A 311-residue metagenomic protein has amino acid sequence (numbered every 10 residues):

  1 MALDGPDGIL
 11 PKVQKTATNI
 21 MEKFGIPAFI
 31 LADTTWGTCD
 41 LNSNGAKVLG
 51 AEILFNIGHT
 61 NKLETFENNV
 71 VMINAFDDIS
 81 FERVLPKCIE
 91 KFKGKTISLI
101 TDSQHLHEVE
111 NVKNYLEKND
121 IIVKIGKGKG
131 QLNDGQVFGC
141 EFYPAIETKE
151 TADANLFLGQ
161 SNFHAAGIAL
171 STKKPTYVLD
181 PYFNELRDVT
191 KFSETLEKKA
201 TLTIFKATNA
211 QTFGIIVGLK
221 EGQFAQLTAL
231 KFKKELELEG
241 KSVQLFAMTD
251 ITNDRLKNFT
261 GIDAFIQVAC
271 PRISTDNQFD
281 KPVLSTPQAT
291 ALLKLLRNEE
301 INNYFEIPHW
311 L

Functional and structural regions predicted by a protein language model:
A2-E194, K199: The feature marks the mature, well-folded catalytic cores of soluble enzymes
D4, L158, L179, I216-G218 (+3 more regions): Generic beta-strand/beta-sheet core signal
H59-K62, Q160-N162, K220-E221, C270-I273 (+2 more regions): Short glycine-rich anion-binding loops that position phosphate/pyrophosphate groups of nucleotides and phosphorylated
F76, Y182-L186, P271-L311: Peripheral docking tails and interdomain loops at the edges of cofactor- or intermediate-handling domains
V84-K87, H107-N111, K206-Q211, N302-L311: Short, glycine-/small-residue-rich phosphate/pyrophosphate-handling segment
F163-S242, D250-F259: Redox- and metal-dependent alpha/beta enzyme cores, enriched for Fe-S-associated oxidoreductases and cofactor-handling
T228-L284, A289, I301-N302: A C-terminal functional module that forms or caps the active site or interfaces directly with catalytic machinery
